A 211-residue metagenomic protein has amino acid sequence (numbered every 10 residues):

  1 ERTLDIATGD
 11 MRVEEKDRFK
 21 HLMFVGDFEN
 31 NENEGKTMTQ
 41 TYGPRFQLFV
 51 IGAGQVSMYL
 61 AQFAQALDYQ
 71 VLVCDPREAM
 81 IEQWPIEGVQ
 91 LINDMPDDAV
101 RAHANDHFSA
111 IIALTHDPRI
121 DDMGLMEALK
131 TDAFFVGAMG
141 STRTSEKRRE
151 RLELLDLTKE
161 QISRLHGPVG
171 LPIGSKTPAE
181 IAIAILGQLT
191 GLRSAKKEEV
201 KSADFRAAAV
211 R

Functional and structural regions predicted by a protein language model:
E1-P76, M80-I92, S109-A110, Q188-R211: Segments forming oxygen-rich coordination pockets for charged ligands
F46, I51, L114-T115, A138-M139 (+1 more regions): Thr-Gly-centered strand-to-loop micro-motif
G54-Q55, P118-R119, R143: Residue-level detector of alpha-helix initiation sites
F63-Y69, E127-K130, L152-L155: Short, solvent-exposed amphipathic alpha-helical segments in soluble enzyme and RNA/protein-processing domains
D97-H107: Short amphipathic alpha-helix with an adjacent loop that forms part of the alpha/beta core around
A110-A113, M126-R151: ADP-ribose/adenylate-binding Rossmann-like module
R119-D122, M126: Cytosolic regulatory regions of ion transport systems
M139-R211: Adenosine-phosphate binding glycine-rich loop
